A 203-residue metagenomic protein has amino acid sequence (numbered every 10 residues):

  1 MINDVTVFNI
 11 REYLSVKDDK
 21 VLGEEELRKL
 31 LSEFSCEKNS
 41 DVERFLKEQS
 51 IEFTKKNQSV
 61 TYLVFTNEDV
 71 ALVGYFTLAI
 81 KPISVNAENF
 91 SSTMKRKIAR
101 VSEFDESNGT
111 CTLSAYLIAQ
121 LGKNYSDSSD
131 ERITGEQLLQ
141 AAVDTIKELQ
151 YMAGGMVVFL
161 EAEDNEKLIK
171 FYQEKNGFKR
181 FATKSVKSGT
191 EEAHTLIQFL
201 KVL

Functional and structural regions predicted by a protein language model:
M1-D130, Q137, D144-F159, I169-L203: Non-catalytic substrate-recognition and accessory regions of acyl/acetyltransferase enzymes
A162: His/Cys-centered metal/cofactor-coordination and adjacent catalytic loops
